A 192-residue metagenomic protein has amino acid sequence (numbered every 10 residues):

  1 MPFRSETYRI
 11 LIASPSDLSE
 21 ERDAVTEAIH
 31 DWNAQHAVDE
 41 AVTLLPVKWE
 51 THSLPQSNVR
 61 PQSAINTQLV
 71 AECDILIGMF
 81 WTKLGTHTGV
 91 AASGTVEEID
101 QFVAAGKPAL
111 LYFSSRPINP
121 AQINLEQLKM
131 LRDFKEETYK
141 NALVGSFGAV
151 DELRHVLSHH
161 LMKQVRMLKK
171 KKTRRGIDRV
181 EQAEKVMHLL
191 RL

Functional and structural regions predicted by a protein language model:
M1-M79, A105, E181-L192: Conserved N-terminal substructure of TIR/SEFIR domains
D17, S53, K83-G85, R116-N119 (+1 more regions): Solvent-exposed loop/turn segments at secondary-structure junctions within structured extracellular/periplasmic domains
A24, A28-Q35, Q101, D133 (+2 more regions): Alpha-helical structural signal in soluble globular domains
W49, M79, Y112-S114, F147: Generic beta-sheet signal
S57-P61, T82-A104, I123: Conserved TIR/SEFIR loop-to-helix hotspot centered on a Trp-containing motif with a nearby acidic residue
I65, T95-E98, M130, F134: A general structural detector for well-ordered alpha-helical segments in enzyme core domains, enriched
A104-S114: A short helix->loop->beta-strand "cap" motif at the edges of active sites that frequently abuts
S115-L192: C-terminal interaction surface of TIR/SEFIR-family domains
